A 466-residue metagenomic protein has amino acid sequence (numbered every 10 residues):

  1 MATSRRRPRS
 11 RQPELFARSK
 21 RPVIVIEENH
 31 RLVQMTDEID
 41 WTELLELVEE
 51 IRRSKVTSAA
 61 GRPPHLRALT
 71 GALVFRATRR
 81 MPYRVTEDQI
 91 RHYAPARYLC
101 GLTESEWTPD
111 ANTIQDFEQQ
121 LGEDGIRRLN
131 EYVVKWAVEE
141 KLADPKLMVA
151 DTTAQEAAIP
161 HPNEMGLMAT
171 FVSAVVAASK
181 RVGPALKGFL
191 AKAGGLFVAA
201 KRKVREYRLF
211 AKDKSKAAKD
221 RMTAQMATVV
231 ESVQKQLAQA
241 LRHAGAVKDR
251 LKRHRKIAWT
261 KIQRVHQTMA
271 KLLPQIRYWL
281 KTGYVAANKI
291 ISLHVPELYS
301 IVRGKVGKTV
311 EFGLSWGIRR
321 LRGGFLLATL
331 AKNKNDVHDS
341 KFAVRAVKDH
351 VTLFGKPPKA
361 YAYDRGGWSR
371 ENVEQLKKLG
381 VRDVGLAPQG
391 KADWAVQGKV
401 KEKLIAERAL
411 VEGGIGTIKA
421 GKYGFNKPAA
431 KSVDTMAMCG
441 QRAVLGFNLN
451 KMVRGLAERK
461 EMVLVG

Functional and structural regions predicted by a protein language model:
M1-L44, E49-E50, R454-G466: Charged, often Cys/His-bearing segments associated with DNA-binding zinc-finger transcription factors
V25-V74, T78, W394: Basic, short loop/linker segments at the boundary and entry of helix-turn-helix/winged-helix-like folds
S54, Y93-A96, W136-E139: A short structural micro-motif
A60-G61, L99-S105, W136-A137: Catalytic micro-motifs at enzyme active sites that drive phosphoryl/nucleotidyl and oxygen chemistry
F75-T78, H92-A96, R320: Amphipathic alpha-helical interaction surfaces
P82-V85, I90, E106-W107, I114-G466: Anion-binding and metal-coordination hotspots
Y93-T113: Short, positively charged loop/turn segments that connect secondary-structure elements
